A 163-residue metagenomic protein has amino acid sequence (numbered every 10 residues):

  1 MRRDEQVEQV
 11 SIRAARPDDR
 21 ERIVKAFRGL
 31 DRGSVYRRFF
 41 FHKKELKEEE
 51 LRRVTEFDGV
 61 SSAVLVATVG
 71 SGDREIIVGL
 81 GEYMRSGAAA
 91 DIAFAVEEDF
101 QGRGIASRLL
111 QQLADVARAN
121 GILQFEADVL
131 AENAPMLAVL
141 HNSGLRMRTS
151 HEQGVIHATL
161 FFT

Functional and structural regions predicted by a protein language model:
M1-T163: Long, contiguous binding/interaction regions
